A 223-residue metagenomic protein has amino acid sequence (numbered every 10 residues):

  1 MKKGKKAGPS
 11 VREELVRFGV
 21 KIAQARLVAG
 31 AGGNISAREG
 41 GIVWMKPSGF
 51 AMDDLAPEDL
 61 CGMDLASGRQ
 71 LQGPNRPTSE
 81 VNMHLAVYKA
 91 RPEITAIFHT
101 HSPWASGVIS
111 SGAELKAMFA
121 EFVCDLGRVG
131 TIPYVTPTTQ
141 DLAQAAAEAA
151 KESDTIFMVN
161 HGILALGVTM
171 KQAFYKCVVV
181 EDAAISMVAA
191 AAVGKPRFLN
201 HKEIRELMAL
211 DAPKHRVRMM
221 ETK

Functional and structural regions predicted by a protein language model:
M1-K223: Glycine-rich flexible loops
